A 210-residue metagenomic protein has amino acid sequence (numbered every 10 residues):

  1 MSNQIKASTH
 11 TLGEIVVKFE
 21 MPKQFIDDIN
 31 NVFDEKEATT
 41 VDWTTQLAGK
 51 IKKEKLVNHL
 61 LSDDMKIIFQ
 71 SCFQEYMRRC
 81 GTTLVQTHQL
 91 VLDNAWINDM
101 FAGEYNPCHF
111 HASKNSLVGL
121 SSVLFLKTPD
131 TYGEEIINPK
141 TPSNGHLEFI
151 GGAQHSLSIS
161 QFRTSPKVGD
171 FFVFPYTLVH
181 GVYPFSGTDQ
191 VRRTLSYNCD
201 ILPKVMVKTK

Functional and structural regions predicted by a protein language model:
M1-V91, W96-N98, G103-P107: Non-heme Fe(II)/2-oxoglutarate
G13-I15, V91, V118-L120, V191-R193: Residues at beta-strand starts and edge strands
N98-V173, Y183, D189-V191, N198 (+1 more regions): Catalytic core of non-heme Fe(II) oxygenases with the double-stranded beta-helix
T177-G181: Short, charged beta-turn/beta-strand-edge "cap" motif at the junction between a beta-strand and an adjacent loop
T209-K210: Composition- and surface-driven signal marking solvent-exposed, interaction-prone regions in large proteins
